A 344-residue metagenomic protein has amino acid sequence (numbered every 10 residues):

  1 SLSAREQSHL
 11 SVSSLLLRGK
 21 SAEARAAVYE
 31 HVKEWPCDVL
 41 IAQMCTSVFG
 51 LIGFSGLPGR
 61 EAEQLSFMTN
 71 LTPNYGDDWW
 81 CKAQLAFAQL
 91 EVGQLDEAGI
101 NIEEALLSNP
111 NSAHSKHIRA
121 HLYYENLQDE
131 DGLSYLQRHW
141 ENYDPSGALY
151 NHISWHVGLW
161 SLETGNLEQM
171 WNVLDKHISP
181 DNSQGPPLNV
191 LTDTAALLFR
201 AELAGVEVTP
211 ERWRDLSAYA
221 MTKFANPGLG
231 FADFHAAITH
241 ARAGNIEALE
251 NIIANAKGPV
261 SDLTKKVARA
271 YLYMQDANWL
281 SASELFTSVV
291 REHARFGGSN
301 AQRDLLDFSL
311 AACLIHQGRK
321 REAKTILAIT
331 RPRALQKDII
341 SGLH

Functional and structural regions predicted by a protein language model:
S1, A22-V32, P58-P73, L95-L106 (+6 more regions): Alpha-helical repeat scaffolds
L2-S8, C37-A42, Y75-K82, P110-K116 (+6 more regions): Generic helix N-cap/helix-start motif at coil->alpha-helix transitions
H9-F54: Hydrophobic alpha-helical hairpins/lids featuring a short glycine-rich hinge
L15, F49-I52, Q89, L122-Y123 (+7 more regions): Residue at a conserved register position within TPR or TPR-like alpha-solenoid repeats
L17-K20, T46-L57, A86, V92-G93 (+9 more regions): Short coil/turn linking the two alpha-helices of tandem helical-hairpin repeats
Q64-T164: Internal metal/ion-chelating core segments
L149, S154-A220, D233: A conserved active-site cap/scaffold subdomain adjacent to cofactor or substrate pockets
L198, K266, L272-H344: C-terminal non-catalytic interaction modules
